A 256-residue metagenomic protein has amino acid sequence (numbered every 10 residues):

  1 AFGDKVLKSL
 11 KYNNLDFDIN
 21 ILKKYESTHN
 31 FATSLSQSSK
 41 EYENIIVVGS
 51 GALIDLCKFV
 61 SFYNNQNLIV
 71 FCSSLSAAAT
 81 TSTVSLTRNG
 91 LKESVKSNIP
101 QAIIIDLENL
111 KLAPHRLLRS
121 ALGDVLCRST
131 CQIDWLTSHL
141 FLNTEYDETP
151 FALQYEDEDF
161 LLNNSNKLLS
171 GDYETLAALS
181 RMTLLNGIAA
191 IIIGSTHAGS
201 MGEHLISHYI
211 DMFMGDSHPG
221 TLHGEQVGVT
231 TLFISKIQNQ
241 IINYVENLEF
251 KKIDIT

Functional and structural regions predicted by a protein language model:
A1-N44: ATP/NTP phosphate-donor binding region
G3-K5, L56-K58, T80-T81, P114: Short glycine-/acidic-enriched loop or helix-start segments at secondary-structure transitions that form or flank
N20-I21, I46, V70-F71, I105 (+1 more regions): General beta-strand structural signal in soluble alpha/beta enzymes
S36-I45, R88-K96: A polyampholytic, Gly/Pro-enriched intrinsically disordered region
S39-V60, N64-L75: A short, small-residue-rich loop immediately preceding and capping a beta-strand
F62-D157: A glycine/threonine-rich phosphate-anchoring loop and its flanking beta-alpha core in nucleotide/phosphate-binding
F151-T256: Active-site segments that bind and position negatively charged phosphate/pyrophosphate groups
